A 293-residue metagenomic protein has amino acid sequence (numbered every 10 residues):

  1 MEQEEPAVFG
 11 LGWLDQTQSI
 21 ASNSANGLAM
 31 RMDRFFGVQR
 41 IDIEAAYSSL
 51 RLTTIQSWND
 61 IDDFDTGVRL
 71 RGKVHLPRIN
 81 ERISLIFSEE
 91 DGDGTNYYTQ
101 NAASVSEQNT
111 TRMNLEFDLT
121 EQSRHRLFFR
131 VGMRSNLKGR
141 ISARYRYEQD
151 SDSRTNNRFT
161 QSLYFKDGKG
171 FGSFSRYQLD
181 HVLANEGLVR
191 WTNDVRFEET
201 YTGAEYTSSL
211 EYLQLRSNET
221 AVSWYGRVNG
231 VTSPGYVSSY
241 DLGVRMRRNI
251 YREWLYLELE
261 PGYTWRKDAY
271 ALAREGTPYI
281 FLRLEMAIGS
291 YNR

Functional and structural regions predicted by a protein language model:
M1-R293: Transmembrane beta-barrel domains of bacterial outer-membrane proteins
